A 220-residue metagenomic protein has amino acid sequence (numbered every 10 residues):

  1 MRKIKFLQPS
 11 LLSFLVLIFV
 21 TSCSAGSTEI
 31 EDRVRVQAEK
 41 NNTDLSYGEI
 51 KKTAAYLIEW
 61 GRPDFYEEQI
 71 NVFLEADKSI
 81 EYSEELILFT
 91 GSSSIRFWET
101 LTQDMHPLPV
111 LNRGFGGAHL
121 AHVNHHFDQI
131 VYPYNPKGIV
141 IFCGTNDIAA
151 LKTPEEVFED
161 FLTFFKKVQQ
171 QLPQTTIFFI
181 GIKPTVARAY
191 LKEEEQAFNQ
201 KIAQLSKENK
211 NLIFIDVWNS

Functional and structural regions predicted by a protein language model:
R2-I87, Q103: N-terminal secretory targeting modules
E59-Y66, I80, G116, L120 (+3 more regions): Solvent-exposed, acidic/flexible segments
S79, E85-T100, A118: Catalytic nucleophile-elbow at a beta strand-turn-alpha helix junction centered on a G-D-S/GDSL motif, marking
F89, V110-N112, F214: Conserved beta-strand scaffold positions in the cores of enzyme catalytic domains, especially in NTP/NDP-utilizing
S93, F115, T145-N146: Active-site metal-binding loops of divalent metal-dependent hydrolases
Q103-L111: Short helix-loop-beta junction
V110-L120, A149: Acidic/histidine-rich helix-loop elements that form or flank divalent-metal/phosphate-binding sites at the catalytic
H125-S220: Alpha-helical cap/lid subdomain in secreted, periplasmic, or secretory-pathway luminal O-acyl-processing enzymes
